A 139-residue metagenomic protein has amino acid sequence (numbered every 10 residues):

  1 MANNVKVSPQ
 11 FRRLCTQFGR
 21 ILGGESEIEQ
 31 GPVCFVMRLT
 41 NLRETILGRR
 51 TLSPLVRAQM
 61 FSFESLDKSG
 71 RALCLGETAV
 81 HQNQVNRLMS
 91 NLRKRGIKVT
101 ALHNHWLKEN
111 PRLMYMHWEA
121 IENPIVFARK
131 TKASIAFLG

Functional and structural regions predicted by a protein language model:
M1-R112, E119-G139: Long, contiguous binding/interaction regions
